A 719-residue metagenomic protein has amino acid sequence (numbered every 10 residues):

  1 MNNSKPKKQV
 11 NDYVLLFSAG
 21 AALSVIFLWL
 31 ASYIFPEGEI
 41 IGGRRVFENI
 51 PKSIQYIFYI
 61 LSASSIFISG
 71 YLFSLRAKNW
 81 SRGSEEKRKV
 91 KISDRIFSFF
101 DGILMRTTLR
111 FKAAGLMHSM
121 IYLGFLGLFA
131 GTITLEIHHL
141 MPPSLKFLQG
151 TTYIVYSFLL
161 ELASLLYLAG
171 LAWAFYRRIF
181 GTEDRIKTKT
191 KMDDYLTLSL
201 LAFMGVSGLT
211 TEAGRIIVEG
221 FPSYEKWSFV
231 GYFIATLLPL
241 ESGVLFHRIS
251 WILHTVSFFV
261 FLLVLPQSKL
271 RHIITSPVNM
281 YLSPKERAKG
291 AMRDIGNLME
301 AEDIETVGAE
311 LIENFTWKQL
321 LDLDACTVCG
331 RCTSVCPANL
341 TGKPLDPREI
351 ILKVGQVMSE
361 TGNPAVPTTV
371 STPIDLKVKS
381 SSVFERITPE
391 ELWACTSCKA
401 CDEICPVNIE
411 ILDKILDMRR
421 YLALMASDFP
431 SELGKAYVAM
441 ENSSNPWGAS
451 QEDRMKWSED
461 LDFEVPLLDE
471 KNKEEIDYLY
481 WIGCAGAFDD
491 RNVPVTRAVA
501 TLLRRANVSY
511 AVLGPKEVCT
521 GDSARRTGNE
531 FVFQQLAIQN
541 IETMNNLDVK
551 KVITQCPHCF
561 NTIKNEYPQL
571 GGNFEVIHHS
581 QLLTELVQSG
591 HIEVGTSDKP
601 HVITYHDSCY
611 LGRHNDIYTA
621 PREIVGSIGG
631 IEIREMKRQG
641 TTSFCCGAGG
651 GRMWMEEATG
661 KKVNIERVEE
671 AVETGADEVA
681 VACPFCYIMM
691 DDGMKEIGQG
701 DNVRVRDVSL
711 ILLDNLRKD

Functional and structural regions predicted by a protein language model:
N2-W173, F180, N314-L323, L345-I351 (+3 more regions): Iron-sulfur-cluster electron-transfer modules
W29-I50, H139-K146, G214-I249, V264-L265: Transmembrane helix-loop junctions at the membrane interface of multipass transporters and ion channels
I34-I40, S69-R88, H138-P142, W173-Y195 (+4 more regions): Juxtamembrane/interface segments at transmembrane-helix termini
Y59-G70, L168, A202-F203, L245-Y281: Alpha-helical membrane-embedded segments
G131, G231-H247, G290-E305, I411-D719: Iron-sulfur cluster-binding electron-transfer modules in prokaryotic oxidoreductases
V155-L159, A163-E183, K189-I252: Hydrophobic alpha-helical transmembrane segments and adjacent short intramembrane/lumenal linkers of inner/organellar
M280, G342-G362, P367-S371, P621-I628 (+1 more regions): Active/binding-pocket-proximal capping segment
K289-P347: Non-transmembrane accessory domains of multi-pass membrane transporters/channels
